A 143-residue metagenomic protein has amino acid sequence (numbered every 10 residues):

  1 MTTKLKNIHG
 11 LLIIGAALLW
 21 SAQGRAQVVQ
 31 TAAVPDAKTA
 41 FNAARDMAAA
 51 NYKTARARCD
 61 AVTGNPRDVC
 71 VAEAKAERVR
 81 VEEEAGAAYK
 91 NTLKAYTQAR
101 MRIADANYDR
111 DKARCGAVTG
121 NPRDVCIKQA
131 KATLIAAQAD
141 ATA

Functional and structural regions predicted by a protein language model:
M1-T2, Q30: Intrinsically disordered/low-complexity terminal segments and short unstructured peptides
T2-L11: Bacterial N-terminal signal peptides that target proteins for export
L11-L19: Bacterial N-terminal signal peptides
L19, Q23-A143: Mitochondrial intermembrane space
